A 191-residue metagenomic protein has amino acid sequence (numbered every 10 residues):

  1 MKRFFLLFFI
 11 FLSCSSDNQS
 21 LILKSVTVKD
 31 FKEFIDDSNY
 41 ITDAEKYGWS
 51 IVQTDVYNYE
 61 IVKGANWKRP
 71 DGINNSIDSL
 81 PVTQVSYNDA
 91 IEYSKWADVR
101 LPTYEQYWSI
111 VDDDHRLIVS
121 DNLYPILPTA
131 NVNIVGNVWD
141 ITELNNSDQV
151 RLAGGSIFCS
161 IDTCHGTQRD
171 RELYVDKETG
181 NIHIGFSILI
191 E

Functional and structural regions predicted by a protein language model:
R3-L12: Sec-dependent N-terminal signal peptides
C14-N18, V26-E33, L80-N88, V99 (+1 more regions): Disulfide-stabilized, aromatic/cysteine-rich ligand-recognition loop
N18-D114, E191: Active-site microenvironments of metalloenzymes and redox enzymes
Q19, T129, I134-W139, V150 (+1 more regions): Residue-level detector of short, conserved catalytic/binding motifs and their immediate flanks
V62, I134, N181-H183: Short, solvent-exposed loop/turn segments at the edges of secondary structure
I77, I126, H183: Short coil/loop residues immediately preceding or within conserved phosphate-binding loops of NTP-utilizing enzyme
D113-V135: Short, well-ordered junction/capping motifs at the entry into regular secondary structure
D140-N146: Short beta->alpha transition motifs characteristic of CBS
